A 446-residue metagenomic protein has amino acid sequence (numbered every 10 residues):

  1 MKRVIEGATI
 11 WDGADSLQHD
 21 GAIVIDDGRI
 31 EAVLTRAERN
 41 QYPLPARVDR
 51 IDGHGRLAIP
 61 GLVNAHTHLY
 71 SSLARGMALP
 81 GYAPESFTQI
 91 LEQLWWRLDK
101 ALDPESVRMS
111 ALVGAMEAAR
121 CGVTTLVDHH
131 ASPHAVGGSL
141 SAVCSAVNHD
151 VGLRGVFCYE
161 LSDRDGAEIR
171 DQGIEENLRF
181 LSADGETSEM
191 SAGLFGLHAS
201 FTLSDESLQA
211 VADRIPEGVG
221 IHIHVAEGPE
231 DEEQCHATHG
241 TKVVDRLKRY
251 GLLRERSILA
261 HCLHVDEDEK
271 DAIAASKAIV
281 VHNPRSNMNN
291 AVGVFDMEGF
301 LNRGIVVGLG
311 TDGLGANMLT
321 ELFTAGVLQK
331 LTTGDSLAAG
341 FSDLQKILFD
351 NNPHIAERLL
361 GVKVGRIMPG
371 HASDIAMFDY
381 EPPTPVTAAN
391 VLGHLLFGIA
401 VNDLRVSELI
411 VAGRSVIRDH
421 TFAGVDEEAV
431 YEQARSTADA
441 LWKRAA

Functional and structural regions predicted by a protein language model:
M1-V4, D12-I59: Histidine-rich, glycine-flanked metal-binding segment
R3-G7, Q41-Q89, E105, L112 (+1 more regions): Replace "His-x-His-based motif
A8, A372-Y431: C-terminal cap of metal-dependent C-N hydrolases
A8-I10, A111-A118, I279, N287-N289 (+2 more regions): C-terminal helical cap
L73-V107, V136, D165-G166, P229-R256 (+2 more regions): Active-site gating loops and adjacent loop-to-helix segments of metal-dependent hydrolytic enzymes
M77-H129, H134-L153, E175-T187, R435-T437 (+1 more regions): Alpha-helical scaffold segments that flank or form the walls of functional sites
H134-C262: Metal-coordinating catalytic core of metallo-dependent amide/deamination hydrolases
I221-G228, V281, N290-G293, E298-T324 (+1 more regions): Short acidic/histidine-rich active-site segments
